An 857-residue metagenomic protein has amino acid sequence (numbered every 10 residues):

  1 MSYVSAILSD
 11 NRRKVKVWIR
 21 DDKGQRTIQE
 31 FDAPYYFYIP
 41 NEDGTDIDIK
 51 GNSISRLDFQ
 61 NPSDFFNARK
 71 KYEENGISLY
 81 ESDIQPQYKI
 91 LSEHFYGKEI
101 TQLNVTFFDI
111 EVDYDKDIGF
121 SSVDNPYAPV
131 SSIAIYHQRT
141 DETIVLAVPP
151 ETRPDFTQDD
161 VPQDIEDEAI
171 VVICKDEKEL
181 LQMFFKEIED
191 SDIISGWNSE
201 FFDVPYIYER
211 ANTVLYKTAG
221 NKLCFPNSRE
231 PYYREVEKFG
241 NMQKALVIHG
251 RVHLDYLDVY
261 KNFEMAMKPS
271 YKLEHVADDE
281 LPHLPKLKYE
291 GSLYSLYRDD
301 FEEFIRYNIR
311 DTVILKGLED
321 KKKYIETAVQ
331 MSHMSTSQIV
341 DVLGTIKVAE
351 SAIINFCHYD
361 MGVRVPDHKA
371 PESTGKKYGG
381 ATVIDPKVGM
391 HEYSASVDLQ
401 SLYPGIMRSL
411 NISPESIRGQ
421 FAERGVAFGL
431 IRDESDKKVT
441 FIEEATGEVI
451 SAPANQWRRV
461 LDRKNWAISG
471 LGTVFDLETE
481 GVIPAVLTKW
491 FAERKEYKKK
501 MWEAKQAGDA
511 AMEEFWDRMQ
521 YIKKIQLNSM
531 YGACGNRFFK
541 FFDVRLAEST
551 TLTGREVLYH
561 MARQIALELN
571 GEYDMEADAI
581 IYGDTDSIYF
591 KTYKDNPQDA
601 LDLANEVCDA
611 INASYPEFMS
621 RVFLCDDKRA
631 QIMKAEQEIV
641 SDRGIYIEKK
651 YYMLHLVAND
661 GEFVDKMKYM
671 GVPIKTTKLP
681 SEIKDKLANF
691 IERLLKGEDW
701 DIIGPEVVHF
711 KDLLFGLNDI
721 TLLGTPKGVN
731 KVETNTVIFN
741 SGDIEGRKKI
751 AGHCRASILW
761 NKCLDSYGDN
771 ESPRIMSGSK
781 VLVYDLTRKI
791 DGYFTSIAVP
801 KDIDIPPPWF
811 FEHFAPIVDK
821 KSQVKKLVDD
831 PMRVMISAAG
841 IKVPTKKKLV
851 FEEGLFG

Functional and structural regions predicted by a protein language model:
M1-D190, A219, I309-R310, I314-H333 (+7 more regions): DnaQ-like (DEDDh/DEDDy) 3′-5′ exonuclease domain used for proofreading and 3′-end trimming on nucleic acids
E142-V148, T152-V171, K175, I194 (+2 more regions): Active-site-proximal helix-loop-helix substrate-binding element of RNase H-like nuclease domains
F184-I207: Proline-aspartate-enriched helix->loop->beta-strand connector
P285, L558-T585: Active-site palm subdomain of RNA-directed nucleic acid polymerases
G291-E415, Q420-F421, D509-Q564, Y582 (+2 more regions): Common nucleic-acid-contacting/processivity interface regions adjacent to the catalytic cores of nucleic-acid enzymes
L487-A504, K523: Non-transmembrane amphipathic alpha-helical segments
I588-V607: Catalytic palm subdomain of template-directed nucleic-acid polymerases, centered on the conserved carboxylate motif
N605-C608, N612-G857: C-terminal, non-catalytic extensions of nucleic-acid polymerases
